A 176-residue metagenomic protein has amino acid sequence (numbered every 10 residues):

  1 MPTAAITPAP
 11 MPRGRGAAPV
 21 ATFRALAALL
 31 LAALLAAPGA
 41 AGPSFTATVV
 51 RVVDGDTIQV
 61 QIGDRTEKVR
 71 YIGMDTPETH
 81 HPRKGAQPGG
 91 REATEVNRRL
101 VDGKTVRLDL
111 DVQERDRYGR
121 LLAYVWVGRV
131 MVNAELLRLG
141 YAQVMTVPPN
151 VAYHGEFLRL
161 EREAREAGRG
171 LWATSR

Functional and structural regions predicted by a protein language model:
P2-R176: Small beta-barrel nucleic-acid-binding modules, primarily SNase/OB-fold domains and secondarily Tudor-like barrels
